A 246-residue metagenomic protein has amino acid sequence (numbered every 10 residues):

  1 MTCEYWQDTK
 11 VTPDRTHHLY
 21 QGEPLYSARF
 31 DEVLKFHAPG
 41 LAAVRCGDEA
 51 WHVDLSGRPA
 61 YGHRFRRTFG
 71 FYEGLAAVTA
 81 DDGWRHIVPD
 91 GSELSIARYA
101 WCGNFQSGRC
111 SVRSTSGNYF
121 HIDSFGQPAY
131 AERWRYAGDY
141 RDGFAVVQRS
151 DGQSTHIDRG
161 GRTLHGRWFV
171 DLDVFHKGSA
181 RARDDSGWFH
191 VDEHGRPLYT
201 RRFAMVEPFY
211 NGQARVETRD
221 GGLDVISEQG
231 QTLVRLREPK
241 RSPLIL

Functional and structural regions predicted by a protein language model:
M1-L246: Residue-level detector of conserved, function-critical positions
